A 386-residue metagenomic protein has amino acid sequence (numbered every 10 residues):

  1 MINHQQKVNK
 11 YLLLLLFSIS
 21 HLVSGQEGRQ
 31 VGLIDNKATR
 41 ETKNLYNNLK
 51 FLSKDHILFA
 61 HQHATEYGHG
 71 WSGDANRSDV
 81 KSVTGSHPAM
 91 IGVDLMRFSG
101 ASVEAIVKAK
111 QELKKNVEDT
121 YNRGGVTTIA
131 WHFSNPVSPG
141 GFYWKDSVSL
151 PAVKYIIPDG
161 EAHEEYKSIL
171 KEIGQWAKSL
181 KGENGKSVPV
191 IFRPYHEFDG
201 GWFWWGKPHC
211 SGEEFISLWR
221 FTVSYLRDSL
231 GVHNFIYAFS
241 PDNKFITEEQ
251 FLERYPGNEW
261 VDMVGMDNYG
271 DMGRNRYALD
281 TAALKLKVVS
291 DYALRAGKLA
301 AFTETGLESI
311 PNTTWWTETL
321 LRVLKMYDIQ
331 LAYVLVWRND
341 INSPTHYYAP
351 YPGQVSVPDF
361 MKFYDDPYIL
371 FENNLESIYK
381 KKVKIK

Functional and structural regions predicted by a protein language model:
L15-S24: Hydrophobic h-region of N-terminal signal peptides that target proteins for export in Gram-negative bacteria
Q26-M90, M96, A105-K108, N374-K386: N-terminal module-boundary/linker segments of secreted carbohydrate-active enzymes
K43-L45, W71-V80, Q111-K114, Q175-W176 (+3 more regions): Alpha-helical scaffolding within the catalytic cores of extracellular/periplasmic polymer-degrading hydrolases
I57-A64, K298-K386: Substrate-binding cleft of secreted/luminal carbohydrate-active enzymes
A60-Q62, R193-Y195, W219-E249, K298-P311 (+1 more regions): Aromatic-lined carbohydrate-recognition surfaces of secreted/lumenal glycan-active proteins
T65-G73, F98-Q111, S240-Q250, Y269-A283 (+2 more regions): Acidic-and-aromatic substrate-binding clefts and catalytic sites of carbohydrate-active enzymes
I91-V93, F251-L279, W337-N339: Aromatic- and acid-rich polysaccharide-binding/catalytic face of secreted or lumenal carbohydrate-active enzymes
G100-V103, V107-S224, D228, V232: Substrate-binding cleft of extracellular glycoside hydrolase catalytic domains
